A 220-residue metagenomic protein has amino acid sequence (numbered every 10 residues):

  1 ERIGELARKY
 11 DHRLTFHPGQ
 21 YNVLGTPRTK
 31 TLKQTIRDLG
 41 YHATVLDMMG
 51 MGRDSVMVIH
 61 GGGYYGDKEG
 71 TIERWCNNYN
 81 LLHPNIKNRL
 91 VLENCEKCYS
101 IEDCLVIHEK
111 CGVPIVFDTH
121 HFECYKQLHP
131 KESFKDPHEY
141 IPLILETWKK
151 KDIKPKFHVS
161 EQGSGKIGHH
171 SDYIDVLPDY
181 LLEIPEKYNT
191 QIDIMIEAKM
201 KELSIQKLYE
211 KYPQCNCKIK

Functional and structural regions predicted by a protein language model:
R2-P114: Active-site acidic/histidine proton-transfer and metal-coordination neighborhood in alpha/beta enzyme cores
H17, D118, I194: Conserved, mostly hydrophobic/aromatic
Y21, Y64, K97, F122 (+2 more regions): Short, solvent-exposed loop/turn segments at secondary-structure junctions
R28-L32, R37, E73-W75, V106-H108 (+5 more regions): Generic preference for flexible, low-structure residues
T44-M48, L90-V91, H121-E123, Y188-I192: Short C-terminal domain-edge/linker segments immediately following a structured domain
Y99-S100, H120-K126: Short acidic, Gly/Ser-rich segments with clustered Asp/Glu that frequently serve as metal-coordination loops in enzyme
V113-P114, C124-K220: Histidine-acidic metal/acid-base catalytic patches
